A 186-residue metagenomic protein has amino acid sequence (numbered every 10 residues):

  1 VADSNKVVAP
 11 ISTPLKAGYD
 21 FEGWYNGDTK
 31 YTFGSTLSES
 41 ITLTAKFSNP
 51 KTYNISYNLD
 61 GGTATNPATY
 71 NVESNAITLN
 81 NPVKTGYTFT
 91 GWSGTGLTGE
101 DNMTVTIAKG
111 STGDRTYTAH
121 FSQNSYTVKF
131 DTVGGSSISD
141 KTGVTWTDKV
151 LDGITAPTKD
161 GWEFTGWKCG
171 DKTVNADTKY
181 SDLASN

Functional and structural regions predicted by a protein language model:
V1-N186: Secondary-structure capping and domain/repeat boundary segments
